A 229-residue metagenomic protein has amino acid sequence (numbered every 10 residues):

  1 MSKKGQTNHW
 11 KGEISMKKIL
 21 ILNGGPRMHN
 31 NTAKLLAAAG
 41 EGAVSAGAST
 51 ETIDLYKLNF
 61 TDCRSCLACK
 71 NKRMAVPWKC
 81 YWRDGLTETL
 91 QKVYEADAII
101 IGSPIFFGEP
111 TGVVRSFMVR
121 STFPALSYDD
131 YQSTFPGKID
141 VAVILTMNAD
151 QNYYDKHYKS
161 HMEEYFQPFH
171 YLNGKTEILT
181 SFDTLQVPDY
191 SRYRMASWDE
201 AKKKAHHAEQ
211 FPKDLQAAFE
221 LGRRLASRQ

Functional and structural regions predicted by a protein language model:
K3-D130, M195-Q229: N-terminal beta1-alpha1-beta2 submodule of the flavodoxin-like/Rossmannoid cofactor-binding fold
C63-C66, D155-K156, P188-Y193: Short aromatic-enriched loop/helix-cap "lid" or pocket-rim segments at secondary-structure transitions that line
F106-G108, A149-D150, L185: Short, catalytically relevant binding-site loops at active-site mouths
G112-V113, L126-L179: Short, glycine-/small-residue-rich phosphate/pyrophosphate-handling segment
E177-P188: Beta-strand-loop-alpha "switch" segments that mediate conformational coupling across diverse proteins
